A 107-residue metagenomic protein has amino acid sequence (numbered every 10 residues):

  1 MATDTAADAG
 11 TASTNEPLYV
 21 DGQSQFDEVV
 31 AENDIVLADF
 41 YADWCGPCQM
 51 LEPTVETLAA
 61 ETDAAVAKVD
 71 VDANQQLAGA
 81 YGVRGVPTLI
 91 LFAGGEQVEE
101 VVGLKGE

Functional and structural regions predicted by a protein language model:
M1-E32: Haloarchaeal acidic low-complexity proteome signature biased toward cell-envelope/secretome components but also
Q25, P47-D63: Typically the conserved alpha-helix immediately C-terminal to a functionally engaged Cys/Sec in thioredoxin-like
V30-D43: Short active-site neighborhood of thiol/selenol oxidoreductases, capturing the structured segment around
L37-A38, V66, L89: Hydrophobic beta-strand anchors of alpha/beta hydrolase catalytic cores
C45-C48, L89: The canonical Cys-X-X-Cys-His
V71-A78: Structural microenvironment flanking redox-active thiols in thiol-disulfide oxidoreductases
Y81-I90: Structural micro-motif
I90-E107: Non-catalytic, surface beta->alpha helical segment in thiol-disulfide oxidoreductase systems
